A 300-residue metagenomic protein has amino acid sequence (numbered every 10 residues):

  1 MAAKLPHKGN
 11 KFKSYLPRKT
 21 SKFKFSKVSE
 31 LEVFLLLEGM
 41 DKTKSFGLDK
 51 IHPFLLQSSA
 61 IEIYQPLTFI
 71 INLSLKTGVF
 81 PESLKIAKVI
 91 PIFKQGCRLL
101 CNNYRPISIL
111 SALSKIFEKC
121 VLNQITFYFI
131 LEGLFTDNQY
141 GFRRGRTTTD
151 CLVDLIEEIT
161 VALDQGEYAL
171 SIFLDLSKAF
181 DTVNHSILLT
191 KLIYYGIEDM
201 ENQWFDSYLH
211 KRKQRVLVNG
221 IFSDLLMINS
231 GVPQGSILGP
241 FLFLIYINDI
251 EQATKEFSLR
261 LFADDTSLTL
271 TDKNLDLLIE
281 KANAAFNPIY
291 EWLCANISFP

Functional and structural regions predicted by a protein language model:
M1-N102, S108, A112, I116 (+1 more regions): Surface-exposed loop/turn segments and immediately adjacent short secondary-structure elements within folded domains
E30-E38, P66-L73, N123-I125, C151-A162 (+1 more regions): Inter-domain linker/hinge segments that demarcate the starts of reverse transcriptase and RNase H-type modules
K42-I51, L100-I109, D150-T190: Conserved catalytic palm subdomain of right-hand nucleotidyl-transferase polymerases, strongest for RNA-directed enzymes
I86-V89, R105, Q139, A169-A179 (+4 more regions): Catalytic palm active-site di-aspartate
V121-Q139, P240-L270: Active-site palm subdomain of RNA-directed nucleic acid polymerases
L176-L261: Conserved polymerase palm-domain catalytic core
A179-Y195, S267-Y290: Catalytic palm subdomain of template-directed nucleic-acid polymerases, centered on the conserved carboxylate motif
I197-Q203, S258-L261, L275-P300: Polymerase palm active-site segment centered on the conserved acidic dipeptide of motif C
